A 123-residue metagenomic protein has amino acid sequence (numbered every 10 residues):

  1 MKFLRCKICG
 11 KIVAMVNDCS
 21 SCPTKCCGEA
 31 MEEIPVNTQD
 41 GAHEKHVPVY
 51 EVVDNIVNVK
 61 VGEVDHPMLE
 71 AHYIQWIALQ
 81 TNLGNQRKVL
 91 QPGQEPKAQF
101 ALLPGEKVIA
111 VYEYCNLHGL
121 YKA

Functional and structural regions predicted by a protein language model:
F3, P23, Y112: Residues immediately within or flanking Cys/His clusters that coordinate Zn2+ in small zinc-binding modules
C6-C9, C26, C115: Short cysteine-rich clusters marking metal-coordination/redox-active sites
V13, A30-M31, G119: Cys/His-rich microdomains that often coordinate metals
M15-C19, I34-N37, A123: Short Cys/His-rich "knuckle" micro-motifs
S20-A30: Cysteine-rich micro-motifs
K60-V61, K97-P104: Exposed aromatic-hydrophobic patches
V61-L69: Short amphipathic, basic-aromatic surface patches that mediate peripheral association with negatively charged
Y114-A123: Short acidic/polar inter-strand loop motif in beta-rich domains
